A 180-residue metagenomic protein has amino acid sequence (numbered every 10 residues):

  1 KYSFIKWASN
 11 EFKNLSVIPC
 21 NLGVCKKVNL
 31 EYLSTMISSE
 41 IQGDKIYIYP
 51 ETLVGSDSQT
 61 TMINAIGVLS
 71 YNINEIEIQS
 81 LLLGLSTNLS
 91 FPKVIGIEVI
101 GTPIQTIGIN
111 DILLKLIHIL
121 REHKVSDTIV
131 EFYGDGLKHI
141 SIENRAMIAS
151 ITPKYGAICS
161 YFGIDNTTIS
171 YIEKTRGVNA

Functional and structural regions predicted by a protein language model:
K1-A180: Fe-S-dependent hydro-lyases/dehydratases of central metabolism
